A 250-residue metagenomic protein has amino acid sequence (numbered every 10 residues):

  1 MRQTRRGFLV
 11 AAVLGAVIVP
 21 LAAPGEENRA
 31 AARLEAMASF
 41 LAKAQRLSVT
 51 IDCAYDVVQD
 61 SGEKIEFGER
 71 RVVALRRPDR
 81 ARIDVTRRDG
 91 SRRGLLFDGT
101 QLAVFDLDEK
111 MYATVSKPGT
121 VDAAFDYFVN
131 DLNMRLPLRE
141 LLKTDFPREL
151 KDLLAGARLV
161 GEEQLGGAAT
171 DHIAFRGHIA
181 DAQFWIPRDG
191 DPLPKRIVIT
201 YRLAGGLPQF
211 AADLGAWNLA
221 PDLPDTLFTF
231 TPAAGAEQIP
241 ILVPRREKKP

Functional and structural regions predicted by a protein language model:
M1-A11: Bacterial N-terminal signal peptides that target proteins for export
R2, A23-P24: Basic/polar N-terminal segments that are highly enriched at the extreme N-terminus, encompassing both cleavable
V10-V19: Bacterial N-terminal signal peptides
G15, T86-D89, D106-K110, P118 (+2 more regions): Secondary-structure transition/turn motif
G25-N28, E35, D52, A103 (+2 more regions): Gly/Pro-enriched, hydrophobic low-complexity segments that function as extracytoplasmic propeptides/linkers
E26-R33, A42-K43, S61-E63, F105-A169 (+2 more regions): Flexible, processing/modification-adjacent segments and terminal tails in exported/periplasmic/extracellular proteins
N28-M111, A182: N-terminal mature ectodomain segment of secretory-pathway/periplasmic proteins
